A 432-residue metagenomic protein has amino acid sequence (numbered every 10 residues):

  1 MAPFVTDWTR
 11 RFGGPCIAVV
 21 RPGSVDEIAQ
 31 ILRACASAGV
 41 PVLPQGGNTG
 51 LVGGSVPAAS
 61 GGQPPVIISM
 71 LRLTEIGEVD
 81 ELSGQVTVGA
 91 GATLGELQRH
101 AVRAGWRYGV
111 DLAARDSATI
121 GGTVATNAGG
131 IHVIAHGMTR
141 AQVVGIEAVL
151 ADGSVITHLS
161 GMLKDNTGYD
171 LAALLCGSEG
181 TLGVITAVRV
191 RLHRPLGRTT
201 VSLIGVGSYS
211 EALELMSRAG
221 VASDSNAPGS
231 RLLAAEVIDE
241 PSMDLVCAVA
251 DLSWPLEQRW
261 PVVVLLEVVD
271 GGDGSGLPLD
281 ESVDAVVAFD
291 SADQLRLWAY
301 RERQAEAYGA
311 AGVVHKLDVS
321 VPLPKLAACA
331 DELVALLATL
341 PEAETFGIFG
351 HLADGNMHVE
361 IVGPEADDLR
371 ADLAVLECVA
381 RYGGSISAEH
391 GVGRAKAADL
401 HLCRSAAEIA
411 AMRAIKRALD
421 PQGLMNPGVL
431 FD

Functional and structural regions predicted by a protein language model:
M1-R33, G50-G84, A113, S242-S253 (+2 more regions): N-terminal flexible segment immediately upstream of the FAD-binding catalytic core in FAD-dependent oxidoreductases
M1-W8, P15, A38-V40, E281-Q294 (+2 more regions): N-terminal accessory segments
A2-F4, V20-R21, D26, A34-S37 (+15 more regions): Feature of Fe-S/electron-transfer and energy-metabolism proteins that preferentially highlights extended coupling
C35, G180, D420: Conserved, mostly hydrophobic/aromatic
C35, N48, G91, G153 (+3 more regions): Residue-level signal for inorganic ion chemistry
E75-L82, V86-R231, E236, L424-N426: FAD-binding subdomain of flavoenzyme oxidoreductases
S154, A397-D432: Activity-critical C-terminal alpha-helical subdomain
V190-H193, T200-V206, L213-A374, C378 (+1 more regions): C-terminal substrate-recognition/cap domain of FAD-linked oxidoreductases
